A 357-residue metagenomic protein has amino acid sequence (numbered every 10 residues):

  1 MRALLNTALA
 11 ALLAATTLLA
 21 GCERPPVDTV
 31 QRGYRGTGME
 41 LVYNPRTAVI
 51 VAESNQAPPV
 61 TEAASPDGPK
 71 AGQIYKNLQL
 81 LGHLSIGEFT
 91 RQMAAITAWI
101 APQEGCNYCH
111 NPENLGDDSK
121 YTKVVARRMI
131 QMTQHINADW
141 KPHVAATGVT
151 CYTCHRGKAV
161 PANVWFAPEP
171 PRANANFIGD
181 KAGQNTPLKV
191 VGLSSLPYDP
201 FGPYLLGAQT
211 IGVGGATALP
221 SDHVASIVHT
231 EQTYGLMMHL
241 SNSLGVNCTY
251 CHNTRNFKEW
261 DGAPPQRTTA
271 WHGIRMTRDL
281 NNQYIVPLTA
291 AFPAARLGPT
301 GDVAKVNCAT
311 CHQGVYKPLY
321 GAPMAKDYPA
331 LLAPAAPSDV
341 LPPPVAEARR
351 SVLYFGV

Functional and structural regions predicted by a protein language model:
R2-Y108, E113-V357: N-terminal export/targeting leaders of redox proteins
